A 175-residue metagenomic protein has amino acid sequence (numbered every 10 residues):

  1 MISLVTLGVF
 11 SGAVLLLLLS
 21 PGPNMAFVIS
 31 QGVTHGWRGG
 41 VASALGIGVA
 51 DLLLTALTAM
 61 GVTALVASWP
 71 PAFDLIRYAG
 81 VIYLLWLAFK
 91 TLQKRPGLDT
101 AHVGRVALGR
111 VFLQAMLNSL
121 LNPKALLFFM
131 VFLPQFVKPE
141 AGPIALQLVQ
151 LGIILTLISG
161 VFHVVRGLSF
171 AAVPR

Functional and structural regions predicted by a protein language model:
M1, A79, V106-R110, P143: Short, solvent-exposed loop/helix junctions and linker helices that flank or host conserved functional motifs
I2-D74, V131-L151, L155-T156, F170-P174: Juxtamembrane transmembrane-helix termini in multi-pass membrane transport proteins
L15, L19, L52, A79 (+3 more regions): Hydrophobic/aromatic residues within the transmembrane alpha-helices of Major Facilitator Superfamily
S68-G97, T156-F170, P174-R175: Selective transmembrane alpha-helices of multi-pass membrane proteins
Q93-R110: Flexible cytoplasmic inter-helical loops of multi-pass small-molecule transporters
F112-L120: A short amphipathic helical element positioned immediately N-terminal to and/or at the very start of a transmembrane
S119, F128-V131: Short catalytic micro-motifs in class I SAM-dependent methyltransferases
P123-K124: Selected transmembrane alpha-helices and immediately adjacent juxtamembrane segments of polytopic inner-membrane
